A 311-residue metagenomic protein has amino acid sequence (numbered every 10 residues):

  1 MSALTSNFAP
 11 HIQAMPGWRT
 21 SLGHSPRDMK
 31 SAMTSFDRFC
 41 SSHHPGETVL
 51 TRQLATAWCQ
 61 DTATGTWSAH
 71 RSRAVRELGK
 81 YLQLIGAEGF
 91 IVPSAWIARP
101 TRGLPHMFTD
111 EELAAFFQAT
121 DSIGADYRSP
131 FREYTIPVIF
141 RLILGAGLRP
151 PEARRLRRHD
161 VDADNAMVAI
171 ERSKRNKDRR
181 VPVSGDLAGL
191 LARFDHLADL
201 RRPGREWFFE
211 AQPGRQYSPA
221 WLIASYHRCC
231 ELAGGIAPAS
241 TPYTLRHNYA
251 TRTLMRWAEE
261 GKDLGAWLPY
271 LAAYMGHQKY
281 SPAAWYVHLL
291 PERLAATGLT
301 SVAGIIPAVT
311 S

Functional and structural regions predicted by a protein language model:
M1-S311: Conserved catalytic core of the tyrosine transesterase superfamily
